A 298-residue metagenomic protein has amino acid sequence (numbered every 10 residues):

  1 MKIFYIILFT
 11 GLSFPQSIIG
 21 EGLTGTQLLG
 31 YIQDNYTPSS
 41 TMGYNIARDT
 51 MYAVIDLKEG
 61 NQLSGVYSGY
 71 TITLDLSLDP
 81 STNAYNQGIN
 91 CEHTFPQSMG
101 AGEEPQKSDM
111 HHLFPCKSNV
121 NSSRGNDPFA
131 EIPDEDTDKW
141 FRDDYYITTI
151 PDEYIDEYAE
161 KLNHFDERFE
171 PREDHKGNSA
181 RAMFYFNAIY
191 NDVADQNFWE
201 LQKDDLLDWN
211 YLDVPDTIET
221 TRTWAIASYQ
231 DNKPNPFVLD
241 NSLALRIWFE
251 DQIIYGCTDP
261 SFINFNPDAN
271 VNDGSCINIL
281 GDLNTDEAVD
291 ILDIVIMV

Functional and structural regions predicted by a protein language model:
K2-S13: Sec-dependent N-terminal signal peptides
Q16-T73, I247: N-terminal module-boundary/linker segments of secreted carbohydrate-active enzymes
Q16-Y31, I253, P260, N278 (+1 more regions): Sec-dependent signal peptide cleavage junction
G25, L29-Q33, F114, A180 (+3 more regions): Extracytoplasmic/secreted envelope proteins and their assembly/folding machinery, especially bacterial periplasmic
S81-N90, T94-D251: Domain-level detector of nuclease and nuclease-like folds in predominantly extracellular/periplasmic contexts
P260-D268, L283-V298: Alpha-helical segments with a strong preference for the paired helices of cellulosomal dockerin domains
D268-N278: Short, disulfide-bonded extracellular cysteine-rich repeat modules
